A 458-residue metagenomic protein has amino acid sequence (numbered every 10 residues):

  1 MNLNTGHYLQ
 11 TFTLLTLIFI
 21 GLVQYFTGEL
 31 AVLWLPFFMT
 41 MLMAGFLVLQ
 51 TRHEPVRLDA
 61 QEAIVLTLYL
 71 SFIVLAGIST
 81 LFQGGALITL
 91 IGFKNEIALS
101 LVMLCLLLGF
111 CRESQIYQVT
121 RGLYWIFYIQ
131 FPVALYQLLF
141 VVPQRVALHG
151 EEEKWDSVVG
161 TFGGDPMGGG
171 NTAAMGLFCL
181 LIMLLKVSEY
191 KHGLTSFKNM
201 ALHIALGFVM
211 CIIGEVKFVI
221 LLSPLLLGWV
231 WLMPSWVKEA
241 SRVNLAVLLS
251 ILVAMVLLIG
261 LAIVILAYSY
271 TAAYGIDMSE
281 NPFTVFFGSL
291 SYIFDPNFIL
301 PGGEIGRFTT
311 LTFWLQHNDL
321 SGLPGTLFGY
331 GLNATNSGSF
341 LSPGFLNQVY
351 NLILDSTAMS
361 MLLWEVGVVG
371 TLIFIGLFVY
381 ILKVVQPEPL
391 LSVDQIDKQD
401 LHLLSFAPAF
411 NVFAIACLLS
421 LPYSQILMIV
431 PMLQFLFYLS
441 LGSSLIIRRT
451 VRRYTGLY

Functional and structural regions predicted by a protein language model:
M1-I78, L87, S114-R121, V187-K198 (+2 more regions): Transmembrane signal-anchor hairpin modules in multi-pass inner-membrane enzymes, especially those that act on
Q10-I18, N199-I204, W364-E365, I375 (+2 more regions): Loop-to-helix entry and N-terminal half of a specific, functionally important transmembrane alpha helix in multi-pass
L14, L181-L185, P408-Y458: Transmembrane alpha-helices of multi-pass inner-membrane enzymes
M39-A44, L106, A205-F208, I220-L232 (+2 more regions): Hydrophobic transmembrane alpha-helices of multi-pass, membrane-embedded glycosylation machinery
E62-V74, G85-C111, Y117-F127, F131: Aromatic-anchored transmembrane helix interface
T120-A147, P166-W236: Alpha-helical transmembrane segments of multi-pass inner-membrane proteins
Q144-G150, F298-V369, V385-I396: Long extracytoplasmic/lumenal interhelical loops at the membrane interface of multi-pass membrane proteins
W231-D295, L320-S321: A membrane-periplasm/extracellular boundary helix in multi-pass inner-membrane enzymes that assemble envelope glycans
